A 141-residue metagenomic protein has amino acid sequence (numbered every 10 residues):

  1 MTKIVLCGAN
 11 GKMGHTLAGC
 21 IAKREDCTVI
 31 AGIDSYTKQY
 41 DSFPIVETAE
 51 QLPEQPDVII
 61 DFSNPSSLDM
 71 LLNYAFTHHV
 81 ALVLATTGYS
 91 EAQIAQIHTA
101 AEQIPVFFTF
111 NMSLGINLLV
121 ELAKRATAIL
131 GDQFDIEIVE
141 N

Functional and structural regions predicted by a protein language model:
M1-V5: Extreme N-terminal starter segment of soluble prokaryotic enzymes
C7-A18: N-terminal Rossmann NAD(P)H-binding glycine-rich loop of SDR-like oxidoreductase domains
K23-S42: NAD(P)-binding Rossmann-fold cofactor-contacting core
V29, I45, L82-V83, V106-F108: Hydrophobic beta-strand scaffold residues
D41-E50: Active-site regions of enzymes building and remodeling cell-envelope glycoconjugates
A49-E54, V58, F62-A85, A92-T99: Rossmann-fold NAD(P) dinucleotide-binding segment
N73, T77, T86-T109, L114-R125: Rossmann-fold NAD(P)-binding glycine/threonine-rich loop
L118-N141: Conserved anion/nucleotide-ligand pocket segment
